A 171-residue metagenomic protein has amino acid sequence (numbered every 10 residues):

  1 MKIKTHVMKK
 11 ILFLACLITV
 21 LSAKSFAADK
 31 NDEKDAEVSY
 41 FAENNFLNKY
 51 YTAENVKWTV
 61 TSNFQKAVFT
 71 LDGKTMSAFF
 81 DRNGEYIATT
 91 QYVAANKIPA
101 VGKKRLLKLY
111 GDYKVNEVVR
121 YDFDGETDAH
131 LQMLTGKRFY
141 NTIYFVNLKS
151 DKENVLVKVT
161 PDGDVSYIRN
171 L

Functional and structural regions predicted by a protein language model:
M1-N31: Bacterial Sec-dependent N-terminal signal peptides
S25-Y51: Sec-dependent signal peptide cleavage junction
F46-Y50, A67, L106, V146: Short, structured motif recognition centered on aromatic/hydrophobic residues
Y50-E54, Y110-Y113: Sec/Tat-exported extracytoplasmic proteins
E54-A78, L131-K158, N170: Exposed beta-strand-loop-beta-strand "reactive/processing" segments of non-cytosolic proteins
R82-Y121: Long, charged/polar, surface-exposed segments that mediate recognition or autoinhibition
I87-I98, V159-L171: A short, surface-exposed interaction/processing loop segment used at functional sites
V119-H130: Extended, compositionally simple fibrous regions characteristic of intermediate-filament-like scaffolds
